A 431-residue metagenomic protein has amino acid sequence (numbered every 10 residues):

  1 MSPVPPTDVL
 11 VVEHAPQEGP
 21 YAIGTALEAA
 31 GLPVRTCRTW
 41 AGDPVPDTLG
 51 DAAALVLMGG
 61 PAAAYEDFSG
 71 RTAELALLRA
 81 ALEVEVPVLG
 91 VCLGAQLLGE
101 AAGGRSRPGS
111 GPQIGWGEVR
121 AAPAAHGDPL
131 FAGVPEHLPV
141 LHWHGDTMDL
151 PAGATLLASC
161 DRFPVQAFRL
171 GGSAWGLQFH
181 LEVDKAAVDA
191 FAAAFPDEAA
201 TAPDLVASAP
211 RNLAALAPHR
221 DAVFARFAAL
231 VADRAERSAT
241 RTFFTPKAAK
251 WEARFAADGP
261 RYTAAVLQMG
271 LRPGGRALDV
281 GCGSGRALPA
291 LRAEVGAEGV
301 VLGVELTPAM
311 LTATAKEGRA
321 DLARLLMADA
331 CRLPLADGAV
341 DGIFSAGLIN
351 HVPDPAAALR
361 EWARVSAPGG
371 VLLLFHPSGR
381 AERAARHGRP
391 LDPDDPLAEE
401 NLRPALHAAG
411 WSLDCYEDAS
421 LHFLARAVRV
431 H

Functional and structural regions predicted by a protein language model:
G24-L89: Flexible gly/pro-rich beta->alpha loop and the following alpha-helix that scaffold active-site loops
A102-A186: Pocket-forming structural segment of enzyme catalytic cores
A235-P273, R286-A290, M310-A313, R380-R389: Conserved class I S-adenosyl-L-methionine
L278-R332: Class I SAM-dependent methyltransferase SAM/SAH-binding core
C331-G342: A short acidic, Gly/Pro-enriched loop at the edge of an enzyme's catalytic core that lines a small-molecule cofactor
G342-D354: A short SAM/SAH-binding and catalytic strip from SAM-dependent methyltransferases
A356-P368: A short glycine-rich, Lys/Arg-flanked "PGG" loop and its adjoining helix->strand segment in the class I
V371-L397: Conserved class I S-adenosyl-L-methionine
